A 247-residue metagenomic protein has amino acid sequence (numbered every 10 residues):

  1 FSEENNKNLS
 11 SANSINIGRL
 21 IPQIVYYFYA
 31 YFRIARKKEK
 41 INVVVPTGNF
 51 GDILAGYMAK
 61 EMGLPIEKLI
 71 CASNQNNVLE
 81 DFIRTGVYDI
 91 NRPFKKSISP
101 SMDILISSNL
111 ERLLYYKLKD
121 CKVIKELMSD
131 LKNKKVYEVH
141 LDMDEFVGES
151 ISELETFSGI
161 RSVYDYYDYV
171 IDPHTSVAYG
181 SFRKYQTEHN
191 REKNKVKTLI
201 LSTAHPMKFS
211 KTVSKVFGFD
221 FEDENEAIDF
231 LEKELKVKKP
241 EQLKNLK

Functional and structural regions predicted by a protein language model:
F1-K247: PLP-dependent amino-acid enzyme catalytic core
